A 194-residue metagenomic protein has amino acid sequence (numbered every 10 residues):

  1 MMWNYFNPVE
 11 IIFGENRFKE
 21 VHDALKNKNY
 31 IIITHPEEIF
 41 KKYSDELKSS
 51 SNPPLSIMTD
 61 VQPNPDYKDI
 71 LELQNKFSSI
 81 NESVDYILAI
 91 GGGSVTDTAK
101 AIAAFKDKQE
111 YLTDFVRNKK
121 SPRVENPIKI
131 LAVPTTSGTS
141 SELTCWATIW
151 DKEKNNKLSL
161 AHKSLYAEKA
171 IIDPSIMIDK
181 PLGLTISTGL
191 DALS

Functional and structural regions predicted by a protein language model:
M1-Y86: ATP/NTP phosphate-donor binding region
H22, L71-Q74, K100, L190-S194: Predominant activation on well-ordered alpha-helical scaffold segments within soluble catalytic domains
P36-E38, G92-V95, T136-G138: Short glycine-rich anion-binding loops that position phosphate/pyrophosphate groups of nucleotides and phosphorylated
Q62, A104-T113: Glycine- (often His-adjacent) and acidic-residue-rich active-site loop that binds/positions the CoA thioester
V84-D97: Glycine-rich phosphate-binding loop
V95-K108, L143-T144: Short Gly/Thr/Asp-enriched flexible loops that form oxyanion-binding sites at enzyme active sites
Q109-S194: A glycine/threonine-rich phosphate-anchoring loop and its flanking beta-alpha core in nucleotide/phosphate-binding
